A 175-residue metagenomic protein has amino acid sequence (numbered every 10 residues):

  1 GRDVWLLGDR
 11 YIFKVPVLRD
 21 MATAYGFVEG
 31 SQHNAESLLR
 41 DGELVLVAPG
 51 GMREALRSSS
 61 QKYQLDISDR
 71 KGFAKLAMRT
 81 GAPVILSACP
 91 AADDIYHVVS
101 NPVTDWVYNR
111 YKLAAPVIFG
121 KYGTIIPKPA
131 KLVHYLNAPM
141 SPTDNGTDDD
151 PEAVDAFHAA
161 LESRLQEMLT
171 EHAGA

Functional and structural regions predicted by a protein language model:
G1-D41, G51-S68: Catalytic core of membrane glycerolipid acyltransferases/transacylases, capturing the structured, soluble-facing
S37-A175: Non-catalytic C-terminal accessory region of glycerolipid acyltransferases and related lyso-lipid remodeling enzymes
